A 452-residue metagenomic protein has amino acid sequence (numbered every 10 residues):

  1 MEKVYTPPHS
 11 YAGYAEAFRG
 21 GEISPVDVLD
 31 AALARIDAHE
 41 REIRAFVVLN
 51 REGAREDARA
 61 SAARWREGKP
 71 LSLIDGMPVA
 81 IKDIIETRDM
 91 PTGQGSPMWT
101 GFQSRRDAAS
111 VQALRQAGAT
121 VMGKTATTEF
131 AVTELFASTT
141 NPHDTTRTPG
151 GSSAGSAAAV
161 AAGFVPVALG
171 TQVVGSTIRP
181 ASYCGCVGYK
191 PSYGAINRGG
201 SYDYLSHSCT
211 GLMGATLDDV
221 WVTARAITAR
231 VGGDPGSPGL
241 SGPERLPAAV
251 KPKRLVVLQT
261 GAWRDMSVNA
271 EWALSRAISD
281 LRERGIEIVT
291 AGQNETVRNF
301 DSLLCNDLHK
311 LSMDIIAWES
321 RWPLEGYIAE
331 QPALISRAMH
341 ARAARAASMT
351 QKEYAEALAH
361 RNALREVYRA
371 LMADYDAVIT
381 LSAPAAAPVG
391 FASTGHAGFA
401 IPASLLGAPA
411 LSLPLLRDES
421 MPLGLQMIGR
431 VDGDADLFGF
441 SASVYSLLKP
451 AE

Functional and structural regions predicted by a protein language model:
M1-R55, E283-G285, E452: An N-terminal boundary/leader segment
E2, I74-Q94, A249-R254, H309-R365 (+2 more regions): Short helix-loop capping/hinge segments that flank enzyme active sites or metal/cofactor-binding pockets
G21, A32, G76, K82 (+6 more regions): Glycine-rich, small-residue loops and helix-cap segments that act as flexible hinges at active-site edges
P25-D30, N269-G292, E325-E330, Y354 (+1 more regions): Acyltransferase
A54-E56, R64-F136: Acidic/His- and Gly-rich active-site-bordering loop/insert found across diverse amide/peptide-bond hydrolases
T92-G101, S267, A387-S393: Glycine/threonine-rich flexible loop motifs
R106-I227, S404-L405, P409-R417, M421-G424: Short glycine/serine-rich loop segments
V187-R276, L448-E452: A short helix-breaking turn/cap at a secondary-structure junction
